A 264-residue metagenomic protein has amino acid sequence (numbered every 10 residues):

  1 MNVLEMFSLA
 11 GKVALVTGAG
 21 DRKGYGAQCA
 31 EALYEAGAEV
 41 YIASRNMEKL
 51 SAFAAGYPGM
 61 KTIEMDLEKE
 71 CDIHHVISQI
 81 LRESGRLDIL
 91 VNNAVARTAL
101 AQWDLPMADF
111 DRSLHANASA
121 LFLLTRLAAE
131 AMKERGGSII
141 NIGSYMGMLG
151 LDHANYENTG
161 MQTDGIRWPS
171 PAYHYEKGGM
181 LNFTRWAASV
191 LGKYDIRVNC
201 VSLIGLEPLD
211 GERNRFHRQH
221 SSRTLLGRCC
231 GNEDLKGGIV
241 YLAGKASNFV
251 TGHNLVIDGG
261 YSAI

Functional and structural regions predicted by a protein language model:
N2-E5, G24, N158-M161, V240 (+1 more regions): Short C-terminal tail/terminal secondary-structure segment of NAD(P)H-dependent dehydrogenase/reductase domains
S8-Y41, A187: Canonical Rossmann dinucleotide-binding motif of NAD(H)/NADP(H)-dependent dehydrogenases/reductases, specifically
N93-T98, G205, G260: Conserved NAD(P)H cofactor-binding loop of Rossmann-fold oxidoreductase domains
A101-D111, H153, H220: Substrate-binding pocket helix/loop in short-chain dehydrogenase/reductase
E130, S189-V190, N248: Alpha-helical segment proximal to the catalytic Tyr-Lys
I140-K193, G205-E207: Catalytic loop of short-chain dehydrogenase/reductase
G192-R197, V250-G252: Short, small/polar-rich loop/turn modules that mediate ligand/substrate recognition or access, typified
